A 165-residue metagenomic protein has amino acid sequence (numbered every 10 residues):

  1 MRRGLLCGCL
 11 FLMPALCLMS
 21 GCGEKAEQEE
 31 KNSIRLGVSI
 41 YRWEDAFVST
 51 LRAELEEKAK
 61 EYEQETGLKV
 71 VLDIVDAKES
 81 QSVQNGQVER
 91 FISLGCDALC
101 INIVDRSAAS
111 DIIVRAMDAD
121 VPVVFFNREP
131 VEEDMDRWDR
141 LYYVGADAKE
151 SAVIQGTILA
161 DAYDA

Functional and structural regions predicted by a protein language model:
M1-C9: Bacterial N-terminal signal peptides that target proteins for export
L10-P14: Sec-dependent N-terminal signal peptides
C17-G21: C-terminal motif of bacterial Sec signal peptides marking the signal peptidase cleavage site
C22-A165: A residue-level marker of the well-folded mature domains of exported/periplasmic proteins
